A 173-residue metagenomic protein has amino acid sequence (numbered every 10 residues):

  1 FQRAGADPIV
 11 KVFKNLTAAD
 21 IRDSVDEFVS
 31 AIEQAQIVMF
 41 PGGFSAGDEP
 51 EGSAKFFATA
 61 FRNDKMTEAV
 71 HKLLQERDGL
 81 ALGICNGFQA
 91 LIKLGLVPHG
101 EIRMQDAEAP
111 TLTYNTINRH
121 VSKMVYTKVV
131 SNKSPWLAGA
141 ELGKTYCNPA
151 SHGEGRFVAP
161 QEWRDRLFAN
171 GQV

Functional and structural regions predicted by a protein language model:
F1-F13: Short helix-loop-beta junction
F1-R3, F56, R164-R166: Short, solvent-exposed amphipathic alpha-helical segments in soluble enzyme and RNA/protein-processing domains
D7, V97, Q172-V173: A general structural signal for well-ordered secondary-structure junctions
K11-L82, F88-E101, D106: Flexible gly/pro-rich beta->alpha loop and the following alpha-helix that scaffold active-site loops
I21-Q34, T67-E76, E101-V173: Amide-donor transfer/coupling interface in amidating biosynthetic enzymes
P50, G87, A150, E154: Conserved phosphate/anionic-ligand binding catalytic regions in large, soluble enzymes, centered on
L82-G83, P149: Short conserved micro-motifs on helix faces and helix-strand junctions that flank and scaffold key functional residues
